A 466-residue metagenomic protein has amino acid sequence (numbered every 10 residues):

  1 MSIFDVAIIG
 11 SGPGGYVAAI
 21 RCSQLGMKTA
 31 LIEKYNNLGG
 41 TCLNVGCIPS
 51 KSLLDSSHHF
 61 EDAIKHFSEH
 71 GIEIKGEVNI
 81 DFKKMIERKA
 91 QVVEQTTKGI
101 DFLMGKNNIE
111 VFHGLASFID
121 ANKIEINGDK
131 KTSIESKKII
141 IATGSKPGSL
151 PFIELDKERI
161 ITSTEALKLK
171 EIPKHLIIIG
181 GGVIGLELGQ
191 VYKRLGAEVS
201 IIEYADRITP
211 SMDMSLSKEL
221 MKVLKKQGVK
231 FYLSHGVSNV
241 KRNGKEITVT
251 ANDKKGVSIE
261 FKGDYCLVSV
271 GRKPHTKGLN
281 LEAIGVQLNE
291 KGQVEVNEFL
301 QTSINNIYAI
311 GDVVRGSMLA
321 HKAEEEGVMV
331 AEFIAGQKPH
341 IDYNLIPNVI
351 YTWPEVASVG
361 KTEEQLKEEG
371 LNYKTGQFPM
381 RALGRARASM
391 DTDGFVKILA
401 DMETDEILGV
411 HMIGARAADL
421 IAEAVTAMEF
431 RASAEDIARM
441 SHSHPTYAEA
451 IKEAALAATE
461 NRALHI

Functional and structural regions predicted by a protein language model:
M1-G12, I172-G182: Beta1/beta-strand and adjacent pyrophosphate-binding region of the FAD-binding site in flavoprotein oxidoreductases
S2-F4, I20-I172, A205-T209, M214-L216 (+6 more regions): Glycine-rich flavin
F4-G14, A18-Y35, I48, L53-H59 (+3 more regions): Flexible, glycine-rich terminal cap/loop adjacent to redox cofactors in electron-transfer oxidoreductases
A7-I9, A116, I134-G144, I179 (+2 more regions): Short hydrophobic core segments
G14-A18, I160, G185-L188, T276: Short glycine/serine/threonine-rich phosphate/pyrophosphate-binding segments that cradle anionic phosphate groups
C47, T143-I202, K230-F231, E282-I284 (+1 more regions): Glycine-rich dinucleotide-binding loop and its adjacent helix/turn
K75, H113, S117-N127, E198-E298 (+2 more regions): A Rossmann-like FAD-binding core segment of flavoenzymes
I153-I172, E260-I334: FAD-site-proximal beta/loop scaffold in flavoenzymes
